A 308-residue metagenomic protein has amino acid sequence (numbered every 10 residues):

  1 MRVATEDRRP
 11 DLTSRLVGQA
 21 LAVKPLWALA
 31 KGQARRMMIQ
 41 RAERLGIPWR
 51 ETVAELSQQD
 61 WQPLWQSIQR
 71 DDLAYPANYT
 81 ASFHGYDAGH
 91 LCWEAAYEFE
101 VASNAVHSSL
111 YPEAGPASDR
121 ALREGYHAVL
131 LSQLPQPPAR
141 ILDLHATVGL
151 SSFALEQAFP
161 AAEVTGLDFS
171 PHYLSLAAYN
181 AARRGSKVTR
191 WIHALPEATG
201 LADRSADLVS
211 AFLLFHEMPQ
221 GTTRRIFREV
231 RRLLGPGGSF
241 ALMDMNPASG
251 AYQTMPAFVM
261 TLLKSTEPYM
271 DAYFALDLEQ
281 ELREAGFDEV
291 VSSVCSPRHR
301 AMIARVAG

Functional and structural regions predicted by a protein language model:
D11-E98: N-terminal auxiliary segments of SAM/dcSAM-dependent transferases
A102-A139: Conserved alpha-helix/loop element of class I SAM-dependent methyltransferases that forms part of the SAM/SAH-binding
R140-A198: Class I SAM-dependent methyltransferase SAM/SAH-binding core
E197-V209: A short acidic, Gly/Pro-enriched loop at the edge of an enzyme's catalytic core that lines a small-molecule cofactor
D207-G221: A short SAM/SAH-binding and catalytic strip from SAM-dependent methyltransferases
R224, A241-A285, E289-V294: C-terminal alpha-helical "lid/dimerization" subdomain adjacent to the S-adenosyl-L-methionine
R224-P236: A short glycine-rich, Lys/Arg-flanked "PGG" loop and its adjoining helix->strand segment in the class I
I303-G308: C-terminal lobe and adjacent flexible extensions of AdoMet/dcAdoMet transferase-like proteins
